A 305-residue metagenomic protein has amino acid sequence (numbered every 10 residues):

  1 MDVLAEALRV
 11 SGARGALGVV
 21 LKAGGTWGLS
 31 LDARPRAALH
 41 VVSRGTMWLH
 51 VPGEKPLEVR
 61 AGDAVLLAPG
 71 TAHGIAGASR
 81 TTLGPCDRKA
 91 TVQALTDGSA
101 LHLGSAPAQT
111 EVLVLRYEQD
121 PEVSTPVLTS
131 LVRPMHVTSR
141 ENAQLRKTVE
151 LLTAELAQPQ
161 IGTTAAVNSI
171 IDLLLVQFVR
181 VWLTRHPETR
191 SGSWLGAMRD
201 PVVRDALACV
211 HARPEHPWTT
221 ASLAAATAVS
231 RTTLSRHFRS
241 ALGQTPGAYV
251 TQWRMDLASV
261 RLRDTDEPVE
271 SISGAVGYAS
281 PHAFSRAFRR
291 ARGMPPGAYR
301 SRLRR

Functional and structural regions predicted by a protein language model:
M1-A64, T71-L103: Generic protein-terminus/edge-of-domain signal
L39, T153, L207, D256-S259: Hydrophobic residues on short alpha-helical segments
V42, V210-R213, R261-L262: Short helix-to-turn junction characteristic of helix-turn-helix DNA-binding domains, especially the helix
G45, A78, E155-Q158, R213 (+3 more regions): Generic structural signal for alpha-helix termini and adjacent loop/cap motifs
A100-V112: Glycine- and charge-enriched low-complexity intrinsically disordered segments
E111-T125, T129-A208: An amphipathic alpha-helical interaction segment
Q177-L183, D205-D256, S273-R302: Basic/polar phosphate-binding segments, predominantly the helix-turn-helix DNA-binding elements of transcriptional
